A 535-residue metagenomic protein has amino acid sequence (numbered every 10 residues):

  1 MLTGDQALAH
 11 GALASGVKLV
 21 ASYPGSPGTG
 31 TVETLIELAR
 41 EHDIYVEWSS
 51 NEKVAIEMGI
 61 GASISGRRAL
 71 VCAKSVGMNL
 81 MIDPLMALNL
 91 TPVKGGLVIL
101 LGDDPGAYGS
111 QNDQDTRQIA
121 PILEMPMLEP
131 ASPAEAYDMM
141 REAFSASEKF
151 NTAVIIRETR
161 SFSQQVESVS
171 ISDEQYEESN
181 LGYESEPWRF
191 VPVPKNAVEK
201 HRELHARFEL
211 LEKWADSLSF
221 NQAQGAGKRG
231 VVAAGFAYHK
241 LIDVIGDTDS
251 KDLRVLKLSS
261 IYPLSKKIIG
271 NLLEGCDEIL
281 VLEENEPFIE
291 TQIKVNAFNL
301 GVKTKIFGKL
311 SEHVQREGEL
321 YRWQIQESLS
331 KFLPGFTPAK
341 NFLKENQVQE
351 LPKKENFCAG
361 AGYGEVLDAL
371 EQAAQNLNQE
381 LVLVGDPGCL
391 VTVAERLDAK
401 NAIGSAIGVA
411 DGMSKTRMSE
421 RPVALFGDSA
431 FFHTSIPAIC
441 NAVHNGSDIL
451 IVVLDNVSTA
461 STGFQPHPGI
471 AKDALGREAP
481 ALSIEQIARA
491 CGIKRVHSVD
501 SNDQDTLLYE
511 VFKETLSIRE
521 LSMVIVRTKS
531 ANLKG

Functional and structural regions predicted by a protein language model:
M1-D5, A9, S15, P130 (+3 more regions): Flexible, low-complexity linker and terminal segments
M1-P133, A223-G225, D252, V295 (+1 more regions): Thiamine diphosphate
T31-T34, M58-I60, M81-L85, A107-Q114 (+15 more regions): Short acidic, glycine/serine/threonine-rich loops at helix termini
T34-E41, D243-V255, Q486-I493: Short helix-loop-beta junction
H42-W48, T91-G102, L181-E186, H444-V457 (+2 more regions): A glycine-rich helix N-cap at a beta->alpha junction
D104-A153, T159, K195, K344-E345 (+2 more regions): Conserved thiamine diphosphate
T392-I525, K529-G535: Thiamine diphosphate
